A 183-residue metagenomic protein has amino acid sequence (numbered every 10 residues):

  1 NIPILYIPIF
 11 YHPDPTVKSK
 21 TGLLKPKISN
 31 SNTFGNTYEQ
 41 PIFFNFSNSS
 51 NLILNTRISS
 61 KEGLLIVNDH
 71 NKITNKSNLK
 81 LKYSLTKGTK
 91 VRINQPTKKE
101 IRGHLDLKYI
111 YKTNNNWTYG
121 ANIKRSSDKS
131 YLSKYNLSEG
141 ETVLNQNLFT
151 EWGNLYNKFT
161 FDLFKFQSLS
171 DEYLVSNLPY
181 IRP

Functional and structural regions predicted by a protein language model:
I2-P183: Outer-membrane beta-barrel proteins and related beta-barrel translocases across Gram-negative bacteria
